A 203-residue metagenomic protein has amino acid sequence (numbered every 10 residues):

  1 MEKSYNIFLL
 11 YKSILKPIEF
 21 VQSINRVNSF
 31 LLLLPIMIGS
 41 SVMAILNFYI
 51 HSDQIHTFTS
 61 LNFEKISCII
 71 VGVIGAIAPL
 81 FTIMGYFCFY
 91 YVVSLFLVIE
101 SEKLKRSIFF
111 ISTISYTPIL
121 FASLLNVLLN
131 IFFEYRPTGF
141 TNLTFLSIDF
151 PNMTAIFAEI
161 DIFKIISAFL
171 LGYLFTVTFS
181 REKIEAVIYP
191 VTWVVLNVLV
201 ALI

Functional and structural regions predicted by a protein language model:
M1-I66: N-terminal juxtamembrane cytosolic/stromal segments of multi-pass membrane proteins
I14, Y86-Y90, A168, G172: Alpha-helical transmembrane segments of polytopic integral membrane proteins, especially the permease/helical cores
F20-F30, V98-K105, T176-E185: Membrane-interface helix-boundary motifs at transmembrane edges
L32-S52, S60, L97-V98, R136-L143 (+2 more regions): Juxtamembrane/disordered regions of integral membrane proteins
L33-L34, G72, A76, A186-V191: Hydrophobic alpha-helical transmembrane segments
L61-I74, I148-I156: Membrane-interface segments at the starts/ends of alpha-helical transmembrane spans
E64-F133: Alpha-helical transmembrane segments with an aromatic anchor "belt"
R106-P190, N197-I203: Hydrophobic alpha-helical transmembrane segments and adjacent short intramembrane/lumenal linkers of inner/organellar
